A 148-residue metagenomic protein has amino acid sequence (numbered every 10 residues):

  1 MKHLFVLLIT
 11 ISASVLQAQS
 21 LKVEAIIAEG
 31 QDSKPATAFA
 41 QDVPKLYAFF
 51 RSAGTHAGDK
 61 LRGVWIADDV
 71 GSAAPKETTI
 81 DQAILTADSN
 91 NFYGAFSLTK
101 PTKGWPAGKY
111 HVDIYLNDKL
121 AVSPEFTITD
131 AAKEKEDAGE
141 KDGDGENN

Functional and structural regions predicted by a protein language model:
H3-S14: Sec-dependent N-terminal signal peptides
A18-L46, T129-N148: Short, compositionally biased P/S/T/A/G/V-rich stretches that sit at domain boundaries
K45, A87-T99: Aromatic sugar-binding surface patches on proteins that engage polysaccharides or sugar-phosphate polymers
Y47-A53: Short edge beta-strand/loop segments characteristic of extracellular beta-sandwich folds
K60-I66, D113: Beta-strand signatures of extracellular beta-sandwich domains
I66-A73, N117-K119: Change "in extracellular beta-sheet-rich domains … of secreted and cell-surface proteins" to "in beta-sheet-rich domains
K76-D88: Solvent-exposed serine/threonine-rich low-complexity stretches and specific carbohydrate-binding patches
K100-P106, H111-I128: Short, exposed beta-strand-loop hairpins at the edges of beta-sheets in extracellular/periplasmic proteins
